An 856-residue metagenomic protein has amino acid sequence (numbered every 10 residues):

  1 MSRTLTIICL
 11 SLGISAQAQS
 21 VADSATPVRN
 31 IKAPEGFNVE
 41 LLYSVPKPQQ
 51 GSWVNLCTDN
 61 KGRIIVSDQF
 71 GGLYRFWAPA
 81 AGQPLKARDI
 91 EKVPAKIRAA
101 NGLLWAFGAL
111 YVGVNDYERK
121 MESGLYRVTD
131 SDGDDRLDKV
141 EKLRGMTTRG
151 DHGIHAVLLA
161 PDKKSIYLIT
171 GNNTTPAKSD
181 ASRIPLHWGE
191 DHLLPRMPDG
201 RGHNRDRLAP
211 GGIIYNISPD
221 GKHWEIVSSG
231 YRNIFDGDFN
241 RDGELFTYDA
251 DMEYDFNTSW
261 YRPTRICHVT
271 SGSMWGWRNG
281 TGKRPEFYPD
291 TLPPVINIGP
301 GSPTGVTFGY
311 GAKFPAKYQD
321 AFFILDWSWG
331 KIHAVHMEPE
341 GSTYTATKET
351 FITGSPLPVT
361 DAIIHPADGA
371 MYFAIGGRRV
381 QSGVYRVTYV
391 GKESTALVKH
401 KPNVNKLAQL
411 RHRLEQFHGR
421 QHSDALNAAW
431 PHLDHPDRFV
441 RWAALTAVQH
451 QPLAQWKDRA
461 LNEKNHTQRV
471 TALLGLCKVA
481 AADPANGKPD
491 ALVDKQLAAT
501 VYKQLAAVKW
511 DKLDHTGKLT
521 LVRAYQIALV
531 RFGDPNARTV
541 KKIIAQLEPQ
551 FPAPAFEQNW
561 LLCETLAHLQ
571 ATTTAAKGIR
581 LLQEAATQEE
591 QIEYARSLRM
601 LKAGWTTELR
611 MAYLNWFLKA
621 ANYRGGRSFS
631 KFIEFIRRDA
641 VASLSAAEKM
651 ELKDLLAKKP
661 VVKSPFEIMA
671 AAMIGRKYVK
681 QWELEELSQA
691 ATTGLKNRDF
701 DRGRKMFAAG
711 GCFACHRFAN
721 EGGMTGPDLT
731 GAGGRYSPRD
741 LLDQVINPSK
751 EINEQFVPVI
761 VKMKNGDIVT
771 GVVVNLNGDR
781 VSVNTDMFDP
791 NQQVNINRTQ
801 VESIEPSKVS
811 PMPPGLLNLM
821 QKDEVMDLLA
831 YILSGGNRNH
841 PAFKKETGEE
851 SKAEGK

Functional and structural regions predicted by a protein language model:
M1-L5: Positively charged n-region of N-terminal signal peptides that target proteins for export
T6-S15: Bacterial N-terminal signal peptides
Q19-Q416, A670, F718-N720, N797-T799 (+3 more regions): Beta-propeller domains with acidic blade repeats across secreted/periplasmic ectodomains and cytosolic WD/CNH propellers
L42, I64, L110, M673-Q689 (+7 more regions): C-terminal capping alpha-helices of c-type cytochrome domains
S328, I364-P366, H435-R441, R523 (+4 more regions): C-terminal substrate/ligand-recognition segments
V359-I363, D368, G377, E589 (+4 more regions): C-terminal structured "cap/appendage" subdomains that terminate the fold
G369, K705-N720, D728-G731, S737-N747 (+4 more regions): C-type cytochrome heme c attachment motif
G376, Y389-M706, T725, A732-G734 (+4 more regions): Long, ordered, helix-rich scaffold segments
